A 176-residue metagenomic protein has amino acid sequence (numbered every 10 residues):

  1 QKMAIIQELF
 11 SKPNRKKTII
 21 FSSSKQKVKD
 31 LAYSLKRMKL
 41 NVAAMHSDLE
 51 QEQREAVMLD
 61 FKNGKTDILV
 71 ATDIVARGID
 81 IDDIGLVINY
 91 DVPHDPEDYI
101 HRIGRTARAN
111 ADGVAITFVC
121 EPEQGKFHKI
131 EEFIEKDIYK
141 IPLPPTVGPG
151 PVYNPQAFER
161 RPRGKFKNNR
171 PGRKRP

Functional and structural regions predicted by a protein language model:
Q1-P151: Conserved helicase RecA-like core
D137-P176: Non-catalytic, charged low-complexity extensions flanking SF2 helicase motor domains
